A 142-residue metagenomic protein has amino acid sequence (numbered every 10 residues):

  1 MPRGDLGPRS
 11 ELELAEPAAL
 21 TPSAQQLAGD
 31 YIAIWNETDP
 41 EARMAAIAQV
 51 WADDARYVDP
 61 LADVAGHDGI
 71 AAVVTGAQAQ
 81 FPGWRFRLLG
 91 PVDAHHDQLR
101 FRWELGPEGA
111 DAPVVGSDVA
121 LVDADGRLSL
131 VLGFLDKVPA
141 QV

Functional and structural regions predicted by a protein language model:
P2-A19, N36, Q78-V142: A beta-strand edge to alpha-helix "cap/lid" segment located at domain peripheries
G4, A18-V50: Short acidic-aromatic low-complexity motifs
A28-Y31, W51, V74, F101-W103: Hydrophobic alpha-helical core bundles mediating ligand binding, dimerization, or RNAP-core interactions
A42-D97: A solvent-exposed, acidic/Ser-Thr-rich amphipathic alpha-helical stretch
